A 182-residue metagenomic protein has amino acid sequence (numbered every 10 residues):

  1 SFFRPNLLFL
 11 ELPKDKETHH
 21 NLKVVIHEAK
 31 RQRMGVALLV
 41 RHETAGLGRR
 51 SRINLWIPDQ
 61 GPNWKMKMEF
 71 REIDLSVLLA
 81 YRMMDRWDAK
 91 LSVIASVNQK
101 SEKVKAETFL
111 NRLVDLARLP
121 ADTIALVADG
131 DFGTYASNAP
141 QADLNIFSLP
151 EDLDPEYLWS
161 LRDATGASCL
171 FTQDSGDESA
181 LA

Functional and structural regions predicted by a protein language model:
S1-A182: Membrane-embedded alpha-helical bundles that form conduits across membranes
